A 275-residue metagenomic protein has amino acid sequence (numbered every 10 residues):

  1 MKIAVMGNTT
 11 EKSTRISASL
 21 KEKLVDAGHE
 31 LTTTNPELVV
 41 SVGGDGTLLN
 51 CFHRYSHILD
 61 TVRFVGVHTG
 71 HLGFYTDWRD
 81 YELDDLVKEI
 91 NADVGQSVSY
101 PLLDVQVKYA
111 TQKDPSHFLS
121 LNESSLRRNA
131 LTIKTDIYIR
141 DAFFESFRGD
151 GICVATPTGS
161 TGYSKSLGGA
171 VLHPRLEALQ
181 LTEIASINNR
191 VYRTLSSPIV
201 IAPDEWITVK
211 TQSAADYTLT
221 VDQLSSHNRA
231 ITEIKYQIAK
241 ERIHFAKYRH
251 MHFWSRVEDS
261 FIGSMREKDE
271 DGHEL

Functional and structural regions predicted by a protein language model:
M1-P36, L72-C153, T161-L275: Catalytic phosphate-donor-binding core of small-molecule kinases
L24, Y55-I58: Active-site catalytic pocket residues across diverse enzymes, especially alpha/beta-hydrolases
T34-C51: Short, well-ordered secondary-structure micro-motifs within conserved domains or adaptor modules
G44-T47, G70, T158-S160: Short glycine-rich anion-binding loops that position phosphate/pyrophosphate groups of nucleotides and phosphorylated
N50-Y55, S164-G168: Short Gly/Thr/Asp-enriched flexible loops that form oxyanion-binding sites at enzyme active sites
L59-R63: A short helix->loop->beta-strand "cap" motif at the edges of active sites that frequently abuts
